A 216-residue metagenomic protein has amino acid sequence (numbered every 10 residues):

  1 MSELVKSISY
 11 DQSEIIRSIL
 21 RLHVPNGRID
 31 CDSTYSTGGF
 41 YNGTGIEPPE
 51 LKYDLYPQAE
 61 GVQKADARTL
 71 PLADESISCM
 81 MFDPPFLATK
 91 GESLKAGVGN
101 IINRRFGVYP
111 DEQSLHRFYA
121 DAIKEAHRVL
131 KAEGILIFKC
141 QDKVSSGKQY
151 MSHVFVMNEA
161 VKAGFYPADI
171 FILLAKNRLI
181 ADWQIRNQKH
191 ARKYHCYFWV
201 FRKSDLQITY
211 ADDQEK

Functional and structural regions predicted by a protein language model:
M1-K216: Class I S-adenosyl-L-methionine-dependent methyltransferase catalytic core
